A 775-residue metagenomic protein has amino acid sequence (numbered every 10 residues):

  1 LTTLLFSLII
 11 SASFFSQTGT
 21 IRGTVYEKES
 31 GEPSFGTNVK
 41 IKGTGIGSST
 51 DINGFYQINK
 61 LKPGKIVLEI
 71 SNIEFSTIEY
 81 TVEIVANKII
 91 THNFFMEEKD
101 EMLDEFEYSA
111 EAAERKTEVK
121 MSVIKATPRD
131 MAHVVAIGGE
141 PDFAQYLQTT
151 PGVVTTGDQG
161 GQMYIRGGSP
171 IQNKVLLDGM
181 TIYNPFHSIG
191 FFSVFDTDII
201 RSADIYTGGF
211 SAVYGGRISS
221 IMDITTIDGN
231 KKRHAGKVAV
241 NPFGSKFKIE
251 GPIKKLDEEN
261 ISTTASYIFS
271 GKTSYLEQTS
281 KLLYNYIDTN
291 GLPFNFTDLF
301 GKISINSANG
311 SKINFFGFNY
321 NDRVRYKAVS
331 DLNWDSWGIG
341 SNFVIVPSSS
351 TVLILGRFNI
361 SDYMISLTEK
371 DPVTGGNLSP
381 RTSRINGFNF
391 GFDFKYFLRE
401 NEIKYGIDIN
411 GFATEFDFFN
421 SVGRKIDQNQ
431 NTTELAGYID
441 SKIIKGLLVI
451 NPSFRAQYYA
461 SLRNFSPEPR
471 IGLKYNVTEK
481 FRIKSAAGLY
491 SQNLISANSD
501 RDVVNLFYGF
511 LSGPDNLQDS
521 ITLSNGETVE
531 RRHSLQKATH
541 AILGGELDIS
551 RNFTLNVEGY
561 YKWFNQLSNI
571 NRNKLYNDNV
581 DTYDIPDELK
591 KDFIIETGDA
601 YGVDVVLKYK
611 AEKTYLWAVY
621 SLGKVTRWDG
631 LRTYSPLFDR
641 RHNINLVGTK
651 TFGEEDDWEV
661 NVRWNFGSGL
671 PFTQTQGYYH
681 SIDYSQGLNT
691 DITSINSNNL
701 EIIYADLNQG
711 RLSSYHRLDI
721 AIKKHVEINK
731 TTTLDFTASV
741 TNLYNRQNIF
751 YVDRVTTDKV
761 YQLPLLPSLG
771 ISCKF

Functional and structural regions predicted by a protein language model:
T20, F243-Y275, Y286-R323, N333-I360 (+1 more regions): Transmembrane beta-barrel wall of Gram-negative outer-membrane proteins
Y26-S30, T37-K42, S71-F75, V85 (+3 more regions): Short, acidic, small-residue-rich periplasmic hinge/interaction motif at the N-terminus of Gram-negative outer-membrane
E83-A86, E114-F210, I227: Periplasmic N-terminal accessory/gating domains of Gram-negative outer-membrane beta-barrel systems
F94, T149-T150, V194-A235, K246-K248 (+1 more regions): A beta-strand signature from Gram-negative outer-membrane beta-barrel systems, especially the internal plug domain
M364, E415, A460-S461, K480-H540 (+4 more regions): Surface-exposed extracellular loop regions of Gram-negative outer-membrane beta-barrel proteins, predominantly
G387-G391, Q428-Q430, E434-Y438, E530 (+5 more regions): Outer membrane beta-barrel strand-and-loop segments of large Gram-negative receptors, especially TonB-dependent
I444, Y560-W563, L575, T582-P671: Gram-negative outer-membrane beta-barrel transporters
N665-N698, R711-D719, K723-F775: C-terminal beta-signal and adjacent terminal beta-strands/loops of Gram-negative outer-membrane beta-barrel proteins
